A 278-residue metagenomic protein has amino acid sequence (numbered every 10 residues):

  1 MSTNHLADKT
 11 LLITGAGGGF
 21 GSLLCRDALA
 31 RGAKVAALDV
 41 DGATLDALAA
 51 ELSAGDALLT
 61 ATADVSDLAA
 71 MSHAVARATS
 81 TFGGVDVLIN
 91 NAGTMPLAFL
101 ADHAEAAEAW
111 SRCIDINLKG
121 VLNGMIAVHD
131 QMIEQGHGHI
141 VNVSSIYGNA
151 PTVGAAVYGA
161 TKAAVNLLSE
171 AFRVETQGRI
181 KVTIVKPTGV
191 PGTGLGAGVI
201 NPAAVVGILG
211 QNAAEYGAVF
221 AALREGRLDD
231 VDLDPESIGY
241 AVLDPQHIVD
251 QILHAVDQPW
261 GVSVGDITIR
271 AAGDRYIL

Functional and structural regions predicted by a protein language model:
T3-A36: Canonical Rossmann dinucleotide-binding motif of NAD(H)/NADP(H)-dependent dehydrogenases/reductases, specifically
R31-A47: Conserved glycine-rich Rossmann-like NAD(P)H-binding loop of the short-chain dehydrogenase/reductase
H73-S80, F99-L100, E108-D115: Active-site Tyr-X3-Lys motif and surrounding loop/helix of classical short-chain dehydrogenase/reductase
M95-S111, G154-V157: Conserved mid-core segment of classical short-chain dehydrogenase/reductases
M125, T161: Active-site helix of classical SDR
S145: Residue(s) in the substrate-gating loop at a strand-loop-helix junction that position the organic substrate next
V174-V262: SDR active-site lid
